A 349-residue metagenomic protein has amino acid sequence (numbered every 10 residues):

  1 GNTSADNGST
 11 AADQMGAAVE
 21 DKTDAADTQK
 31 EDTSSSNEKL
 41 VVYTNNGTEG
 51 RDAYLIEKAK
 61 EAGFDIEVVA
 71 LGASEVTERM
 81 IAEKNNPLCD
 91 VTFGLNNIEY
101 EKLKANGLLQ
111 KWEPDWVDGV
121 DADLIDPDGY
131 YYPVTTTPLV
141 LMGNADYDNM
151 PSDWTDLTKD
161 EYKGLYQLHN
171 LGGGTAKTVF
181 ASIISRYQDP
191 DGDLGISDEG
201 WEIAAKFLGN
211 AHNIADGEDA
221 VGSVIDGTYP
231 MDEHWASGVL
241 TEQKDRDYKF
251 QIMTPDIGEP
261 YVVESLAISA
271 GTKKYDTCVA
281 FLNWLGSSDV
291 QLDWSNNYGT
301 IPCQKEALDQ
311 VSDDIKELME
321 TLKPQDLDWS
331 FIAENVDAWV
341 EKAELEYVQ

Functional and structural regions predicted by a protein language model:
G1-L40, E306, V348-Q349: Short, low-complexity disordered leader/linker segments with a strong preference for bacterial N-terminal type II
S35-K102: Early extracytoplasmic/lumenal segment of secretory-pathway proteins
N45-D52, L88-T228: Extracytoplasmic ligand-binding site segments that recognize negatively charged/polar headgroups
Y54-L55, F64, D153, E199-I203 (+2 more regions): Short amphipathic alpha-helical coupling segments at ligand-binding clamshell hinges and other catalytic/signaling
I98-K102, I225, M231-K249: A ligand-binding cleft/hinge motif common to bilobed small-molecule-binding domains
G119-A122, T137-L139, E202-F207, R246-A270: Periplasmic-binding protein-like
E259, E264, S269-D326: Mature extracytoplasmic/periplasmic domains
V311-Q349: Extracellular/periplasmic bilobal clamshell ligand-binding domains
